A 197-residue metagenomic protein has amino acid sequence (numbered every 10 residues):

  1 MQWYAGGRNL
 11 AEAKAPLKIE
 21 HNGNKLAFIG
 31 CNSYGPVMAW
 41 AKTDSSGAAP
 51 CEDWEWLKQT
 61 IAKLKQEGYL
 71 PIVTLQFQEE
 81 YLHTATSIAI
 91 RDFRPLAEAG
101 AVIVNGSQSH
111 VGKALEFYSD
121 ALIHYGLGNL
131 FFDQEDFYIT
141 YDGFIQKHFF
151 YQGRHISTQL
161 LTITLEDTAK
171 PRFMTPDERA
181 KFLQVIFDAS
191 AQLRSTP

Functional and structural regions predicted by a protein language model:
M1-P197: Acidic, metal/ion-coordinating pockets
